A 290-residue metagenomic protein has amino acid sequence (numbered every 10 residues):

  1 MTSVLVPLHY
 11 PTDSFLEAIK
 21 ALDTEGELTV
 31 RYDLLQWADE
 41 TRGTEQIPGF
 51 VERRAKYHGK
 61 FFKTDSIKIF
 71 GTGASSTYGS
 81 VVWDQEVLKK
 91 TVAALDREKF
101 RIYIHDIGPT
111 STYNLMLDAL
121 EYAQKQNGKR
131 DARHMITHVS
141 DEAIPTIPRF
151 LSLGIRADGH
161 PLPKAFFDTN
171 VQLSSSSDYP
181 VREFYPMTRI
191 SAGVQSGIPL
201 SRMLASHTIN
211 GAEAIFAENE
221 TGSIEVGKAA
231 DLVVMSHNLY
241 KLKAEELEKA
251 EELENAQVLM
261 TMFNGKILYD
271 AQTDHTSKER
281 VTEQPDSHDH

Functional and structural regions predicted by a protein language model:
M1-S3: Short acidic/polar active-site loop segments enriched in Thr and Asp
H9-N114, K125, R149-R156: Metal-coordinating catalytic core of metallo-dependent amide/deamination hydrolases
F50, A244-E248: Short beta-alpha junctions and helix-cap segments that line functional grooves
A74-Y78, P148, E245-E246, Q272-D274: Short conserved micro-motifs at the rims of enzyme active sites and ligand-binding pockets
V92-Y103, I107, S111-S140, I144 (+4 more regions): His/Asp/Glu-enriched, well-ordered alpha-helical/loop segment that forms or immediately abuts the divalent-metal
L239-A244, K278: Short, charged/polar, Gly/Pro-enriched secondary-structure boundary elements
A271-H290: Extracellular/periplasmic ectodomains of large secreted or surface enzymes and adhesion receptors
